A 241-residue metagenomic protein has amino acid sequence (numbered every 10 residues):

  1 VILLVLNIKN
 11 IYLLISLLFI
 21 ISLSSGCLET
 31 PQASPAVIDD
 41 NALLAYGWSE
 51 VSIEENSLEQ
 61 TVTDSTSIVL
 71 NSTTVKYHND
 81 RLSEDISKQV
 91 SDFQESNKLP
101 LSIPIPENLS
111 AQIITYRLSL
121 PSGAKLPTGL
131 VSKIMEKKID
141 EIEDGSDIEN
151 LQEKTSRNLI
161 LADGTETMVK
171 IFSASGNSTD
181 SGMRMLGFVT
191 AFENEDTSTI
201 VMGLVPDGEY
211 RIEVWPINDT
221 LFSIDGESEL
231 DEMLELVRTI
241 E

Functional and structural regions predicted by a protein language model:
V1-I38, L43-L44: Secretory targeting signatures
S25-P31, Y116-L120, L221: Charged, low-complexity surface segments at secondary-structure and domain boundaries
V37-E54, I142-E143: Amphipathic alpha-helical segments
G47, Q60, S65-S67, W215-N218: General N-terminal targeting signals
W48, I200-E241: Surface-exposed amphipathic alpha-helical segments
E55-M185, N194, D207: Conserved polar/disulfide-associated segments of primarily extracytoplasmic proteins
V189-T190: Extended serine/threonine-enriched, polar tracts that run as long, contiguous segments within proteins
E193-I200: Short hydrophobic/glycine-rich mini-motifs in sensory/regulatory modules that couple input to downstream signaling
